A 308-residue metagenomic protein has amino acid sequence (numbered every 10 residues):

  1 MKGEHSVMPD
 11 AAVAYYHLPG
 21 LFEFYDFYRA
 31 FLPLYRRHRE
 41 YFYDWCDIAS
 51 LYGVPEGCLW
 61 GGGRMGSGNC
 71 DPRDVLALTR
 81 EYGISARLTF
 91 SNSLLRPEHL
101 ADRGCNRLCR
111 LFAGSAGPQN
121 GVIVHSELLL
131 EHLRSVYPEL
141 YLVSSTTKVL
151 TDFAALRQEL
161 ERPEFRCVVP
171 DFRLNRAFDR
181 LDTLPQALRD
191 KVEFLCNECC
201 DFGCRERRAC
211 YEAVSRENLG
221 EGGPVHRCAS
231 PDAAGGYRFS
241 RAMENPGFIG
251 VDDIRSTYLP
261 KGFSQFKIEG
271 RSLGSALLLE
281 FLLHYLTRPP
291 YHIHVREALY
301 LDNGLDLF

Functional and structural regions predicted by a protein language model:
K2-A155, E159, E164-F308: Active-site pocket-lining/capping segments in soluble small-molecule metabolic enzymes
